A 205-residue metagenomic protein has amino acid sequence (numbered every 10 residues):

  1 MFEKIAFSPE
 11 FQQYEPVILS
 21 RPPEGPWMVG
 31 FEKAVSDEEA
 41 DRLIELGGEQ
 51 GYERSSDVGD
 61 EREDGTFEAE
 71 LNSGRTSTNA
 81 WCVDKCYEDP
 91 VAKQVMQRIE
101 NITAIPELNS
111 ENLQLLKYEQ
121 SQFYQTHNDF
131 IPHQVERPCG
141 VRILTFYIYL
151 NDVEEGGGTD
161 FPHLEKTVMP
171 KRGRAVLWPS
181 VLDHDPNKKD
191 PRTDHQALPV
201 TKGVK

Functional and structural regions predicted by a protein language model:
M1-K205: Fe(II)/2-oxoglutarate oxygenase catalytic core
